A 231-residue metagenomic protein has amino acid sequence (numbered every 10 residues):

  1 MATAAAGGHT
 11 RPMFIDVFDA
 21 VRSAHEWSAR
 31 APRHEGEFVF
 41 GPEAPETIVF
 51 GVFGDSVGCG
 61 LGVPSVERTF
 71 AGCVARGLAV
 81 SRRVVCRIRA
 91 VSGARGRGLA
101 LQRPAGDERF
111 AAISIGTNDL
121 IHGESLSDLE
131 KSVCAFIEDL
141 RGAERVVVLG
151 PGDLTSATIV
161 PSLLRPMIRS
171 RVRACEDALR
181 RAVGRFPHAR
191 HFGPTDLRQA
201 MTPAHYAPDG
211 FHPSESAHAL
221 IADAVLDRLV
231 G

Functional and structural regions predicted by a protein language model:
M1-V52, V63, A79-S81, G106 (+2 more regions): N-terminal secretory targeting modules
E26-W27, V49-G51, V57-A135: Conserved SGNH/GDSL esterase-like catalytic core that processes O-acyl groups on lipids and polysaccharides
V66, E124-S132, L163-A174, D209 (+1 more regions): Alpha-helix N-cap and loop-to-helix initiation/capping positions
S114, L149-G150: Alpha/beta-hydrolase-fold catalytic nucleophile elbow
L120, T155-I159, Q199-A204: Short acidic/His/Gly/Ser-rich catalytic and metal-binding motifs that mark active-site loops of diverse hydrolases
G142-V146: A short helix->loop->beta-strand "cap" motif at the edges of active sites that frequently abuts
A157-G193: Substrate-gating cap/lid alpha-helix
Y206-G231: Histidine-centered active-site loop/cap adjacent to the catalytic His in serine esterases/O-acetyl transfer systems
